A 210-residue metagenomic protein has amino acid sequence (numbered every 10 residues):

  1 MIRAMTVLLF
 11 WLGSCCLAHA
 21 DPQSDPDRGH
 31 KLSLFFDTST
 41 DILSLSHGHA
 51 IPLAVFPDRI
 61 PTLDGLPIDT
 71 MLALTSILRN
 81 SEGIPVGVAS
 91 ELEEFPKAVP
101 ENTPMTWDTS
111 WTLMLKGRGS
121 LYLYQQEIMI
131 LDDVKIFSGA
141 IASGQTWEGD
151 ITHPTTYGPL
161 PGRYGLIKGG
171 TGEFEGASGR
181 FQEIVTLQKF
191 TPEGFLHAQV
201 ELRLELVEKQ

Functional and structural regions predicted by a protein language model:
M5-C15: Bacterial N-terminal signal peptides
A18-Y157: Extracellular or lumenal secretory-pathway regions
T106-S110, I167-G169, S178, Q199-E201: Extracellular structured ligand-interaction cores
M114-L121, K168-G179, E208-Q210: A short, structured loop/turn motif at beta-sheet edges
T152-T171: Short acidic, Pro/Gly- and aromatic-enriched capping/linker segments at domain boundaries
F174-Q210: C-terminal or internal capping secondary-structure element at the end of a domain, subdomain, or sheet
